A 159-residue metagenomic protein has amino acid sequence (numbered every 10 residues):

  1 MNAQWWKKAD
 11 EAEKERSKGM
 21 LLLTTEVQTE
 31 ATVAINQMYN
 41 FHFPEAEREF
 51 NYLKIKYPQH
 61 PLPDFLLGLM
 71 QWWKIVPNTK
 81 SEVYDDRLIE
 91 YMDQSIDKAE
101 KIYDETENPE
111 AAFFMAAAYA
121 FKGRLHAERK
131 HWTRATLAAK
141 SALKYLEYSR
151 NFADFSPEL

Functional and structural regions predicted by a protein language model:
K7-V33, Q37-F50, Q59, D64-L159: Short coil/linker segments at helix-helix boundaries
